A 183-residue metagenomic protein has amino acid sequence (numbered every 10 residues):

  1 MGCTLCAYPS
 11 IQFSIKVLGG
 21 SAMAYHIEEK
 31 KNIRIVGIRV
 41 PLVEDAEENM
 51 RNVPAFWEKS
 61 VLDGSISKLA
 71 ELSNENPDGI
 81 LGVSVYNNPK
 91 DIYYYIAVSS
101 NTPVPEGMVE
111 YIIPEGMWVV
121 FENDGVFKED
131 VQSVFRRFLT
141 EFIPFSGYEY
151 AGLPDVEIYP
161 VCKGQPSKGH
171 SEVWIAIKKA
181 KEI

Functional and structural regions predicted by a protein language model:
G2-I183: A solvent-exposed interaction/effector surface
